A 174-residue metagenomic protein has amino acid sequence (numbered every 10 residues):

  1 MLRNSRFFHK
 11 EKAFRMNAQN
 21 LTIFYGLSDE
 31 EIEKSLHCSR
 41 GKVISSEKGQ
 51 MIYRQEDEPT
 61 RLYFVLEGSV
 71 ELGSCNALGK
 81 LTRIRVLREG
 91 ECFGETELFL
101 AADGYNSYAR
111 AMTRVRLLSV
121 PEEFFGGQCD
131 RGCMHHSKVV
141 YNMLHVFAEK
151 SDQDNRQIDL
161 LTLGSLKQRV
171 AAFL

Functional and structural regions predicted by a protein language model:
L2-M51, E97-L100: Cyclic nucleotide-binding regulatory module and flanking cytosolic helices
Y25, I44, Y63, R85 (+3 more regions): Residues that recognize and position ribonucleotide moieties
G49-Y53, I158-L161: Short, solvent-exposed loop/turn elements at beta->coil junctions and helix N-caps that rim active or binding pockets
Q50-R114: Cyclic nucleotide-binding regulatory domains
R85-H145, D152: Cyclic-nucleotide recognition modules
M134-L174: Polybasic "coupling" helices that flank or enter modular domains
